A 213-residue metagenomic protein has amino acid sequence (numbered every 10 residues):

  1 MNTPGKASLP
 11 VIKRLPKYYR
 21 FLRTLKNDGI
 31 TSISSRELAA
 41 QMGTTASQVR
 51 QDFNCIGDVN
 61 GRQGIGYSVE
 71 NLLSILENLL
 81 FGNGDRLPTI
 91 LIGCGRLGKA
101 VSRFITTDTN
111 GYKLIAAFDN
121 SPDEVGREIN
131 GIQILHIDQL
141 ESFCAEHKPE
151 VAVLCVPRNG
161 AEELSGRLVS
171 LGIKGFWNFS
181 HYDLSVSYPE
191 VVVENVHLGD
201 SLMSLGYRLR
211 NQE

Functional and structural regions predicted by a protein language model:
T3-I12, P16-L171, F179, P189-E213: Hydrophobic, well-ordered beta-alpha structural blocks that scaffold small-molecule cofactor pockets
D183-S185: Short, glycine/polar-rich helix-capping loops at beta-to-alpha or helix-loop-helix junctions that flank or form
